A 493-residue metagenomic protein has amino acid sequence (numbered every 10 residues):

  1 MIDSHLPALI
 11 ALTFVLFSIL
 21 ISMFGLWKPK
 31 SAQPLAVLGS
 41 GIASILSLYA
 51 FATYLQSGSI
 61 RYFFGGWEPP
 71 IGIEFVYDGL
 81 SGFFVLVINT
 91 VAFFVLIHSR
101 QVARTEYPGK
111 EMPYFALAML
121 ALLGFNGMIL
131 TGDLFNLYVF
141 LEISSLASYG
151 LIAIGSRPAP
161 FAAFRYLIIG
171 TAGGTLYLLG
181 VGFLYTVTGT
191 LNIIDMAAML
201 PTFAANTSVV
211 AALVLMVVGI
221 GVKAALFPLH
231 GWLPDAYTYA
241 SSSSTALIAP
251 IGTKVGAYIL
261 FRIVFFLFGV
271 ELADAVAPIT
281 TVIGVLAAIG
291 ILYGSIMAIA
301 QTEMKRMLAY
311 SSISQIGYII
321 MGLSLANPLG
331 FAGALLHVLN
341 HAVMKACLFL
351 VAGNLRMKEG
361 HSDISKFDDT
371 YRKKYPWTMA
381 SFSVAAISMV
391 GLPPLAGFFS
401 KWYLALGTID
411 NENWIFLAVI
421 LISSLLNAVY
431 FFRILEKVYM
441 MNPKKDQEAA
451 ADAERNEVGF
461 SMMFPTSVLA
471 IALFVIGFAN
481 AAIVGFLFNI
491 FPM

Functional and structural regions predicted by a protein language model:
M1-L9, L20-A116, A198, L487-M493: Transmembrane helix-loop-helix hairpins at membrane boundaries of multipass inner-membrane proteins
I2-T13, G79-T90, L134-A147, V209-V222 (+2 more regions): Structural signature of hydrophobic alpha-helical transmembrane segments
S18-P29, F93-E106, Y149-P158, A162 (+3 more regions): C-terminal ends of transmembrane helices
P113-L120, N126-A211, V222, S242 (+2 more regions): Alpha-helical multi-pass transmembrane bundles of energy-transducing inner-membrane proteins
L151, Y237-T238, V264, I319-L329 (+1 more regions): Interfacial segments of multi-pass membrane proteins
A162, L215-V282, A309-Y310: Short helix-boundary/re-entrant hairpin motifs in multi-pass inner-membrane proteins
F227, K345-V351, N411, I415-A453: Predominantly late transmembrane helices and immediately cytosolic-facing juxtamembrane segments
A240, I364, R372-W377, F432-M493: Cytoplasmic/organellar membrane-interface segments at the starts of transmembrane helices in multi-pass inner-membrane
